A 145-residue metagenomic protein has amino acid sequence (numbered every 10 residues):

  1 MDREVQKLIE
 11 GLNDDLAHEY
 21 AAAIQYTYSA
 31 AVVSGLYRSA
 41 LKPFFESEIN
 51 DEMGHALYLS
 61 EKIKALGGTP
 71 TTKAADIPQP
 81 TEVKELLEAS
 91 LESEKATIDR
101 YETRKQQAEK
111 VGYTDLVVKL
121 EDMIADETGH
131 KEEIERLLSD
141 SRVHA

Functional and structural regions predicted by a protein language model:
M1-A145: Iron-associated oxidoreductase/ferritin-like identity signal
